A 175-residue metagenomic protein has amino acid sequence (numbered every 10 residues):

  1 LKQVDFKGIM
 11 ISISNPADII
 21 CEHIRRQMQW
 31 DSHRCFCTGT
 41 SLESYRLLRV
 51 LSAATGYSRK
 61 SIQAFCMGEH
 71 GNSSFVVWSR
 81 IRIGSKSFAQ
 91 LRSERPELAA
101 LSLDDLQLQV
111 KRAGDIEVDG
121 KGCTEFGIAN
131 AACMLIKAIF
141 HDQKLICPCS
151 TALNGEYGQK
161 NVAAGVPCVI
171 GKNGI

Functional and structural regions predicted by a protein language model:
L1-L48: Rossmann-like NAD(P)(H) cofactor-binding subdomain of soluble oxidoreductases
M28-R34, E43-I175: C-terminal substrate-binding/catalytic lobe of Rossmann-fold NAD(P)-dependent dehydrogenases
